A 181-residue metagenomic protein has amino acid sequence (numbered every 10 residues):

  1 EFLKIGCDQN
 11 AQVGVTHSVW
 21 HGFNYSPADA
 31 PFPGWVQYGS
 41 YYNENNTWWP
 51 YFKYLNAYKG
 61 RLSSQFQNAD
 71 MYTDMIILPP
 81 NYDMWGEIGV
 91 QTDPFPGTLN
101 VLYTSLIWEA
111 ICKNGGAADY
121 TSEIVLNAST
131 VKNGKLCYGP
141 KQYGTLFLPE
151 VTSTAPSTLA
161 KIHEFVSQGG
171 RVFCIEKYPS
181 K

Functional and structural regions predicted by a protein language model:
E1-K181: Carbohydrate-binding surfaces of carbohydrate-active enzymes
